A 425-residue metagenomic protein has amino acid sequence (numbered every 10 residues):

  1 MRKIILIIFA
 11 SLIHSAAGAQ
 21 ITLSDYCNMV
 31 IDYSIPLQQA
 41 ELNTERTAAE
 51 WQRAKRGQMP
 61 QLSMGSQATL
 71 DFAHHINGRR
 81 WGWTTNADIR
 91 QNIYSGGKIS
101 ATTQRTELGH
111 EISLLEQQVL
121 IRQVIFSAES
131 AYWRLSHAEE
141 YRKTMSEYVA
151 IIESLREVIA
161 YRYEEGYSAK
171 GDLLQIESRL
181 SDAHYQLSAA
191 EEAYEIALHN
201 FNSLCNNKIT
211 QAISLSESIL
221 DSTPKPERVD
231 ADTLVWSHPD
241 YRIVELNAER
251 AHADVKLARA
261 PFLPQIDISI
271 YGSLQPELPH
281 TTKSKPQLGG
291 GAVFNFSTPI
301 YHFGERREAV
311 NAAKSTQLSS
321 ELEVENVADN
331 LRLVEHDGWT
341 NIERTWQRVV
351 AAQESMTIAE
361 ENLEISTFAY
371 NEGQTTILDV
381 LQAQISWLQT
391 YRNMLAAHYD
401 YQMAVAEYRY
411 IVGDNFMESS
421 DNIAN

Functional and structural regions predicted by a protein language model:
I4-I13: Sec-dependent N-terminal signal peptides
G18-S63, Y167-A169, C205, I209-H252 (+4 more regions): Bacterial Sec-pathway N-terminal export signals of envelope proteins
Q38, Q61-R80, N92-V119, R242 (+4 more regions): Small/polar (Gly/Ser/Thr/Ala-rich) solvent-exposed segments that form structured loops/beta-strands/short helices used
Q39-A54, L120, V124-K143, Y161 (+4 more regions): Amphipathic alpha-helical coiled-coil segments
G82-T84, S130, Q175, Q265 (+1 more regions): Transmembrane beta-barrel architecture of outer-membrane proteins
A87-I89, F294: Membrane-embedded beta-strands of outer-membrane beta-barrel proteins, especially the hydrophobic/small aromatic
E107, K170-R179, N311, I377-I385: Short, charged, amphipathic alpha-helical segments
Q117-V235, G338-N341, T345, W387 (+1 more regions): Periplasmic alpha-helical coiled-coil/stalk elements that build and connect Gram-negative outer-membrane
